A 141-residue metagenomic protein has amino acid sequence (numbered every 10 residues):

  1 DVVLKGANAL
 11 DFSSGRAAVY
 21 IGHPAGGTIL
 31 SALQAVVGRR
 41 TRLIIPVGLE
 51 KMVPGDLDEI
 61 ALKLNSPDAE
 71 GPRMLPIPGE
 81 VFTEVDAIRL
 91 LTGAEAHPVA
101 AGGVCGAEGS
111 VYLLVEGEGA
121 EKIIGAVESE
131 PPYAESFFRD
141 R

Functional and structural regions predicted by a protein language model:
D1-G109, L114-P131: Conserved phosphate- and dinucleotide-binding cores of soluble alpha/beta proteins, encompassing both enzyme active
Y133-R141: Conserved short beta-strand edge segments in small beta-sheet-based binding/regulatory domains
